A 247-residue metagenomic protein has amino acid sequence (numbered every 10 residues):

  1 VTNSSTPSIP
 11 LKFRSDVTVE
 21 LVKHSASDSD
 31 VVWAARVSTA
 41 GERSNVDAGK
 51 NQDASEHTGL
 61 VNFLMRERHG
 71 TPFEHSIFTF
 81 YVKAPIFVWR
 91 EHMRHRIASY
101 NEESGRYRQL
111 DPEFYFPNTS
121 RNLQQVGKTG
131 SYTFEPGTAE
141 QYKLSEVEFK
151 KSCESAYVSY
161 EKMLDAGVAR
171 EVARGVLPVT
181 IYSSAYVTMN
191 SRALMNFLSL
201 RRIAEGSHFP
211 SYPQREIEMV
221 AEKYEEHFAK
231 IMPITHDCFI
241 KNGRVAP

Functional and structural regions predicted by a protein language model:
V1-P247: Family-specific signature for flavin-dependent thymidylate synthase
